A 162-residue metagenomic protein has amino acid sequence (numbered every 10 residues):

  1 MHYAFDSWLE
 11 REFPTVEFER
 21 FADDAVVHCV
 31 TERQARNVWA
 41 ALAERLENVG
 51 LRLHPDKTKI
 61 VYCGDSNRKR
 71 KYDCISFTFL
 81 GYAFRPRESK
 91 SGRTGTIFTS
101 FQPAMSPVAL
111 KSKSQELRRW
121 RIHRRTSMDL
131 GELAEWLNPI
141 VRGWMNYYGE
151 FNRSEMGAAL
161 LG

Functional and structural regions predicted by a protein language model:
M1-G162: Non-catalytic terminal/accessory segments
